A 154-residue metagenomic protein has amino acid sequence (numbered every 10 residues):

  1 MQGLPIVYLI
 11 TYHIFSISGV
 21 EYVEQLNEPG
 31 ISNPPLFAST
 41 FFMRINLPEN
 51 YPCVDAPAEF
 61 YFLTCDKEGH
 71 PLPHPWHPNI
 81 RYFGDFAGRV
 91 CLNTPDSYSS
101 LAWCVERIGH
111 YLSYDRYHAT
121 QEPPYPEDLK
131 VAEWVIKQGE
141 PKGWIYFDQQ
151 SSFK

Functional and structural regions predicted by a protein language model:
M1-P57: Strand-helix-loop interaction patch of compact alpha/beta domains
D55-K154: Domain-scale recognition of soluble eukaryotic interaction modules
